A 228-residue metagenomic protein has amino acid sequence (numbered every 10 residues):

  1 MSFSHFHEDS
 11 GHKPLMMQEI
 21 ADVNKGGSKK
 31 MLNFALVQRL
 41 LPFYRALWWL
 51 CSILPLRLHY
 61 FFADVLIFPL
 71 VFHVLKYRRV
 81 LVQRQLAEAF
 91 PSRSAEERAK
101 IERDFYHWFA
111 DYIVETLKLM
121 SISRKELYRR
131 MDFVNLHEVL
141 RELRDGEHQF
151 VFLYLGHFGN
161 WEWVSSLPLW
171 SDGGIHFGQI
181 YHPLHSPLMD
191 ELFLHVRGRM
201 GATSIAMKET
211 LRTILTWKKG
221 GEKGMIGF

Functional and structural regions predicted by a protein language model:
S2-F152, G159-N160: Membrane-proximal helical "anchor" segments flanking the first transmembrane region of inner-membrane enzymes
M120-F228: Soluble catalytic domains of membrane acyltransferases
